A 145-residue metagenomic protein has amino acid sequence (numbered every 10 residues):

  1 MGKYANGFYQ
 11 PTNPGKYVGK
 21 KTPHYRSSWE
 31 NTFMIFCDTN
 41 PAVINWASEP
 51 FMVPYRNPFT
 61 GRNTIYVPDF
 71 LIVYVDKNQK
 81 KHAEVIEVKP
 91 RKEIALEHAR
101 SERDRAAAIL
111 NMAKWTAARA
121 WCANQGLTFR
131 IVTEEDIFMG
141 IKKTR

Functional and structural regions predicted by a protein language model:
M1-R145: Electrostatic, structured charged patches in enzyme active sites and in nucleic-acid/phosphate-binding
